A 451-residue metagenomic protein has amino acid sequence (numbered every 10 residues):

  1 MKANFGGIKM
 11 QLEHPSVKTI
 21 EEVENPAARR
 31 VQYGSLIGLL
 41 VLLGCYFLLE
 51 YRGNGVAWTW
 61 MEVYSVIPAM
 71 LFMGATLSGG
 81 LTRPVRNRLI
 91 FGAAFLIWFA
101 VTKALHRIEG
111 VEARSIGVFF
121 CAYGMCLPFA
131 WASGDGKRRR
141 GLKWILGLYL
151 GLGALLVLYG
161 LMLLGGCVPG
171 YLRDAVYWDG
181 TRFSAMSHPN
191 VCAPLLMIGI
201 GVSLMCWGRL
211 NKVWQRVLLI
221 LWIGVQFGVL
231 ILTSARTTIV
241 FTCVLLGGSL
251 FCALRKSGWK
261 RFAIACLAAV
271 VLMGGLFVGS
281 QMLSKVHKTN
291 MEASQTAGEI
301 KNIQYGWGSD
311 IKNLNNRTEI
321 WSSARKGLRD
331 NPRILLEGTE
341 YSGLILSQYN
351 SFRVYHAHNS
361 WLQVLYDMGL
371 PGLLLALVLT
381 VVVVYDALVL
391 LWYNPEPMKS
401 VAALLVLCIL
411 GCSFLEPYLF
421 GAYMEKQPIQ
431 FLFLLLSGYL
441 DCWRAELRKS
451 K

Functional and structural regions predicted by a protein language model:
G6, Q11-G79, I97-H106, Y159 (+1 more regions): N-terminal signal-anchor transmembrane segment
I37-L43, L218, W222, A387-E416 (+1 more regions): Loop-to-helix entry and N-terminal half of a specific, functionally important transmembrane alpha helix in multi-pass
M70-L81, T102-G160, G199-V202, G411: Transmembrane alpha-helical segments and their membrane-water interfaces
K143-Y171, M186-R255, V382: Alpha-helical transmembrane segments of multi-pass inner-membrane proteins
L158, A253-W307, S322, K326-R329: A membrane-periplasm/extracellular boundary helix in multi-pass inner-membrane enzymes that assemble envelope glycans
G170, F183, S309-M368: Long extracytoplasmic/lumenal interhelical loops at the membrane interface of multi-pass membrane proteins
L246, V401-K451: Transmembrane alpha-helices of multi-pass inner-membrane enzymes
F251, W259, D367-L410: Hydrophobic transmembrane alpha-helices and their immediate junctions
